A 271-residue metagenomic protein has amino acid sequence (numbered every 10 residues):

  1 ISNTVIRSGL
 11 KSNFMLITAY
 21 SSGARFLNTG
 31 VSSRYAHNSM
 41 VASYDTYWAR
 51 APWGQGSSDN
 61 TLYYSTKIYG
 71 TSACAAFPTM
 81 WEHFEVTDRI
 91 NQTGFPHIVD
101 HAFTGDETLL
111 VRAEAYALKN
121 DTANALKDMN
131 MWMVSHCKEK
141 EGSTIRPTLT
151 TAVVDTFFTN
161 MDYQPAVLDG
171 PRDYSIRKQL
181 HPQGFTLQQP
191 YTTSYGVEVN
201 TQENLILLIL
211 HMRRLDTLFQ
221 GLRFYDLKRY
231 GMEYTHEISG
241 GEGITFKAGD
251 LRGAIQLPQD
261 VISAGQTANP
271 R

Functional and structural regions predicted by a protein language model:
I1-V31, S57, L62-R271: Acidic/polar-rich alpha-helix caps and helix-coil junctions
S43, Y47, R213: Aromatic (Trp/Tyr) and acidic
